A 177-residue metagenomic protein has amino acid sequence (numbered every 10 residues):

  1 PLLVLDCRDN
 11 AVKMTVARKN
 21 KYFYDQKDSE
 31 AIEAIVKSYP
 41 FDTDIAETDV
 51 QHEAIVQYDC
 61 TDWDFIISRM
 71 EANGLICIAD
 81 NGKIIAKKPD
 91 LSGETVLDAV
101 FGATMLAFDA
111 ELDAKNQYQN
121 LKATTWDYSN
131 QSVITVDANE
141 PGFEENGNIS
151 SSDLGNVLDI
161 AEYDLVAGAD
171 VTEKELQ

Functional and structural regions predicted by a protein language model:
P1-Q177: Amphipathic alpha-helical and helix-coil boundary elements used as assembly and membrane-proximal scaffolds
